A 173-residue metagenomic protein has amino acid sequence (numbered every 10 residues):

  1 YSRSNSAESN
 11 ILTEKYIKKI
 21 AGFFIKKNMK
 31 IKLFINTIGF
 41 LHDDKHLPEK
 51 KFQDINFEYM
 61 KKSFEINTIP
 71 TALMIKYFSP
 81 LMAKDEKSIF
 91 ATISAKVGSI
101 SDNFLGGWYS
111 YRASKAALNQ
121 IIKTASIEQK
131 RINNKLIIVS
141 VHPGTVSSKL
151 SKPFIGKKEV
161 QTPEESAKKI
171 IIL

Functional and structural regions predicted by a protein language model:
S2-K19: Rossmann-fold cofactor-recognition segment
F23-I38: A glycine-rich helix->loop->beta "capping" turn within Rossmann-like NAD(P)(H)-dependent oxidoreductase domains
I35, A91, I138-V141, S151: Hydrophobic structural elements of the Rossmann-like NAD(P)H-binding subdomain that define the short-chain
F40-D44, P48-F64, E86-I132: Catalytic loop of short-chain dehydrogenase/reductase
A72, A116-I127, E164-I172: Conserved active-site helix of classical SDR/Rossmann-fold NAD(P)-dependent CH-OH oxidoreductases
Q129-V146: Conserved Rossmann-fold SDR core element
S140, S148, P153-L173: C-terminal helical subdomain
